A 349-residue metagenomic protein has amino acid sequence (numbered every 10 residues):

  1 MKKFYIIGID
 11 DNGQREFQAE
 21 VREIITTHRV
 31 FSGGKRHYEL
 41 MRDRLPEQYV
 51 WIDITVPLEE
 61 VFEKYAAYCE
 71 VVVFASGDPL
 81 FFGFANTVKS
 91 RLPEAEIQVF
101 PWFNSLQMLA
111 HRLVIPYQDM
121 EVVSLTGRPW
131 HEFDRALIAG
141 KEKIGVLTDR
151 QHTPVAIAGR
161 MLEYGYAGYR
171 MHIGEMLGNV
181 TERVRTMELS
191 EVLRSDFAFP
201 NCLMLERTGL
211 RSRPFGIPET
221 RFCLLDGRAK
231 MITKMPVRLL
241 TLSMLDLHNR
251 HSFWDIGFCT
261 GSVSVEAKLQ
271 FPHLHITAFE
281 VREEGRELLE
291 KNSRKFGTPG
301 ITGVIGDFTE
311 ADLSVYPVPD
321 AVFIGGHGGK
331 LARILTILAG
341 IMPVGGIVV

Functional and structural regions predicted by a protein language model:
M1-Q98, Q107, H273-I276, E280-R282 (+1 more regions): Class I S-adenosyl-L-methionine
K2-I6, A19-E20, E70-V71, E142-K230: A contiguous loop/helix-start segment that scaffolds small-molecule binding in enzyme catalytic cores
S105-E142, D149: Short, glycine-/small-residue-rich phosphate/pyrophosphate-handling segment
I232-N249: Conserved alpha-helix/loop element of class I SAM-dependent methyltransferases that forms part of the SAM/SAH-binding
R250-C259: Conserved class I S-adenosyl-L-methionine
T260-P272: Conserved SAM-binding loop of SAM-dependent methyltransferases across substrates and taxa, primarily the Class I
L289-E290: Conserved SAM-binding loop
L335-I347: A short glycine-rich, Lys/Arg-flanked "PGG" loop and its adjoining helix->strand segment in the class I
